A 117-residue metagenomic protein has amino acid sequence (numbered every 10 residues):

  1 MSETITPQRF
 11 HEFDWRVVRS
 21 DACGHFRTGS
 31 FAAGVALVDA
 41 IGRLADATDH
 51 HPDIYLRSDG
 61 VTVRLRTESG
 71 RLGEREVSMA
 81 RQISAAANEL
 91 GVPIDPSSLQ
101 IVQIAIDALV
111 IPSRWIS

Functional and structural regions predicted by a protein language model:
M1-E12, V18-S69, E74-I116: Charge-rich, low-complexity N-terminal segments
